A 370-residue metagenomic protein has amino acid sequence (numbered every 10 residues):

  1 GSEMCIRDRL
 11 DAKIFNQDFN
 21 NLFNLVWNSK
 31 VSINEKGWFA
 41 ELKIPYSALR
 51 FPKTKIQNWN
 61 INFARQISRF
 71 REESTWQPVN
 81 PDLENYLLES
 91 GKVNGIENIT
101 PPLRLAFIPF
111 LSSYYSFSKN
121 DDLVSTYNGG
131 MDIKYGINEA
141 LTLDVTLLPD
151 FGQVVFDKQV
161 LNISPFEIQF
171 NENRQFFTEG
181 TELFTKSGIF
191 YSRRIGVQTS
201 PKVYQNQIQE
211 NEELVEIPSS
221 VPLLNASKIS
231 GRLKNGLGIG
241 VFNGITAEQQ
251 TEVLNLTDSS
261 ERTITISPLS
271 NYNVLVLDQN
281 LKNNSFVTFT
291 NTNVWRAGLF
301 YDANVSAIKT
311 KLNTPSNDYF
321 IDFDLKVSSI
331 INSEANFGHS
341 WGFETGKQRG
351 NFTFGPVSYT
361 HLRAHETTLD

Functional and structural regions predicted by a protein language model:
G1-I6, T360-T367: Conserved small/polar residues in nucleotide/adenosyl-binding loops
S2, R7-D278, T288-F289: Structural preference for beta-rich elements and adjacent junctions enriched in aromatics
F19-L25, D82-L83, P165-E172, T181-T185 (+3 more regions): Short, Lys/Arg-enriched charge-dense amphipathic segments
F107-K119, V124-G129, I239-A247, S285-R296 (+4 more regions): Transmembrane beta-strand segments that form the barrel wall of outer-membrane beta-barrel proteins
G129-G136, S227-G231, R262, N271-L281 (+3 more regions): Feature captures outer-membrane beta-barrel proteins of Gram-negative bacteria and organelles
I168, D302, F337: Short acidic-hydrophobic sequence patches enriched in Asp/Glu that either
E334: Aromatic- and carboxylate-enriched substrate-binding clefts and catalytic-loop regions of carbohydrate-active enzymes
